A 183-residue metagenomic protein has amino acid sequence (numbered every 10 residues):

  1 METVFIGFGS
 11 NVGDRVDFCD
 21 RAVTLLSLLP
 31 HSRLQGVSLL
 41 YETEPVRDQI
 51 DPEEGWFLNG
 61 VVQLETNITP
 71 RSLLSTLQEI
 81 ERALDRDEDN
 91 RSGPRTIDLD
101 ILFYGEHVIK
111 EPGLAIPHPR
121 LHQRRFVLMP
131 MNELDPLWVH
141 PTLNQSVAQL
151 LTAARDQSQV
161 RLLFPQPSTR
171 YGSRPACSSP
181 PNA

Functional and structural regions predicted by a protein language model:
M1-I6: Extreme N-terminal starter segment of soluble prokaryotic enzymes
G7, Q63-E65, Y104: Short hydrophobic/aromatic beta-strand micro-patches that form the beta-sheet surface supporting nucleotide- or nucleic
F8-V12, V46-D48: A short secondary-structure junction motif
N11, V37, P130: Residue-level signal for inorganic ion chemistry
D14-V16: Short N-terminal binding/cap micro-motifs at the start of the first secondary-structure element
F18-C19, L143: Residues at alpha-helix caps and immediate loop-helix transition turns in enzyme cores, especially N- and C-cap
R21, L26-T69: Short, surface-exposed acidic-centric catalytic microdomains
V46-F57, I68-L74, E79-A183: Flexible, gly/pro- and Lys/Arg-enriched active-site loops
